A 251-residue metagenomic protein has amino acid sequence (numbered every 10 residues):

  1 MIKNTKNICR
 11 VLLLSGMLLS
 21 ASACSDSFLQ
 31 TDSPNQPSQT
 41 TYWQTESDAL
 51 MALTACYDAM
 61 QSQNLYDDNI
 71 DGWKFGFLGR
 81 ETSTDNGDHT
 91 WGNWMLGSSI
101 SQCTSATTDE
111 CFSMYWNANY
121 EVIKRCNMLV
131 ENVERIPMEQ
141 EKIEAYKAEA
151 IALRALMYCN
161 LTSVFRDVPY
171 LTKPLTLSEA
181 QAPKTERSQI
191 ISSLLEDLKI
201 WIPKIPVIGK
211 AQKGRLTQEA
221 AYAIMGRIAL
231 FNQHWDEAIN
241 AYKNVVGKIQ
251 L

Functional and structural regions predicted by a protein language model:
I2-L12: Bacterial N-terminal signal peptides that target proteins for export
C24-G76: Membrane-proximal, proline-rich intrinsically disordered regions
P34-S38, T104, T172-E179: Short linear capping/connector segments at secondary-structure termini
T40, Y66-D88, L171, P206-I224 (+1 more regions): Short, surface-exposed recognition loops and adjoining beta-strand edges that mediate ligand/DNA contacts, enriched
L50, T54-D68, H89-F165, T185-S188 (+1 more regions): Conserved, well-structured interaction surfaces
D167-R187: Short coil/linker segments at helix-helix boundaries
